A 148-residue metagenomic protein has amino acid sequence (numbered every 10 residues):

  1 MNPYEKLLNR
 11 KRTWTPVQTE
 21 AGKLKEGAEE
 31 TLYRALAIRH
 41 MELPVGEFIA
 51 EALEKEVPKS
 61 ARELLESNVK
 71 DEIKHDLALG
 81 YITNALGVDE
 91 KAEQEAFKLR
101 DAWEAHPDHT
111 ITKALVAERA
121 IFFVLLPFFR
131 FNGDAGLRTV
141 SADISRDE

Functional and structural regions predicted by a protein language model:
M1-D147: Non-heme di-metal
